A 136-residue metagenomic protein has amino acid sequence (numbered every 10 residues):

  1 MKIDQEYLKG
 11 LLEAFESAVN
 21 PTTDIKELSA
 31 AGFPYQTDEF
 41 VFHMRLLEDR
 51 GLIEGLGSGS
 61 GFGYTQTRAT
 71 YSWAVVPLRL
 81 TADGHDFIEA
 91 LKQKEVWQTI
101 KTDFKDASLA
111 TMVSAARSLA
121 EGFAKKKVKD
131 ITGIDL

Functional and structural regions predicted by a protein language model:
K2-G32: Short amphipathic alpha-helical interface segments
T22-L28, E54-T65: Short acidic alpha-helical/loop segments enriched in Asp/Glu that coordinate divalent cations
F33-R50, E54-S58, V75: Short amphipathic alpha-helical interaction segments
L46-E54, D83-K94: Amphipathic alpha-helical interaction surfaces
S58-A90: Accessory beta->alpha helical hairpin/"wing" motif in late/C-terminal subdomains of nucleic-acid enzymes
D86-L136: Exposed, interaction-prone assembly regions rather than primary DNA-binding/catalytic cores
